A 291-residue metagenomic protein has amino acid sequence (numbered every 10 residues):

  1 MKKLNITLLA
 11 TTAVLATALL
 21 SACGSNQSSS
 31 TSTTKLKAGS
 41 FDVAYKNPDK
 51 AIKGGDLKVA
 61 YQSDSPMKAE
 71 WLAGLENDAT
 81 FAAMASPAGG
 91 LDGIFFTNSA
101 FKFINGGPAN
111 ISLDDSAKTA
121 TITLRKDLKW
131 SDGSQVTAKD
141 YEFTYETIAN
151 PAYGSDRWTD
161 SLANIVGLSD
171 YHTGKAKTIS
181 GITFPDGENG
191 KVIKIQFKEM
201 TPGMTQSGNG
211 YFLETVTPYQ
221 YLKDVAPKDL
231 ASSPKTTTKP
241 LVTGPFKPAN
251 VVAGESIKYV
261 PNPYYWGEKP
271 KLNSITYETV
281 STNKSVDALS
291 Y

Functional and structural regions predicted by a protein language model:
L19-A22: C-terminal motif of bacterial Sec signal peptides marking the signal peptidase cleavage site
G24-N26: Bacterial signal peptide processing site
G54-S63, T119-I122, Y141-T144, I193 (+3 more regions): Short, well-ordered beta-strand elements
L57-D115, L241: N-terminal lobe/hinge region of extracytoplasmic solute-binding protein
A109-S161: Aromatic- and charge-enriched surface segment that lines or borders ligand/interaction sites
T159-D224: Surface-exposed binding/hinge segments that line and control ligand-binding clefts or catalytic entry sites
N209-P270, S274: Gly/Pro-rich hinge or "lid" segments in bacterial periplasmic/extracellular proteins
T276-A288: Short helix-initiation/N-cap motifs at beta->coil->alpha
